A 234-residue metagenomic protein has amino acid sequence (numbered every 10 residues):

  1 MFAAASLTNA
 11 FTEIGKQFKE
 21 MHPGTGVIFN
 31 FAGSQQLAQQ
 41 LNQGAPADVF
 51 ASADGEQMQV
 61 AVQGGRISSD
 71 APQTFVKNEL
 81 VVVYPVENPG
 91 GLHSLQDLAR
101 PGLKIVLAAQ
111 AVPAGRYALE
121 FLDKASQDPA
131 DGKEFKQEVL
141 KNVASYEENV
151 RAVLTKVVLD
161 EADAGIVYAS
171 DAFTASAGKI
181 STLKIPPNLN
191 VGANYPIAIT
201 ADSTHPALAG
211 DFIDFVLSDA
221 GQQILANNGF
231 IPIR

Functional and structural regions predicted by a protein language model:
M1-H22, G26-F31, Q35, Q39-Q43 (+4 more regions): Exported/periplasmic ABC-transporter solute-binding proteins
G44-A45, I67: Thiol/disulfide oxidoreductase modules built on the thioredoxin-like
G64-A71: A short, gly/pro- and small-residue-rich
Q73, L80: Short, glycine-/small- and polar/acidic-enriched structural segments that line small-molecule recognition paths
